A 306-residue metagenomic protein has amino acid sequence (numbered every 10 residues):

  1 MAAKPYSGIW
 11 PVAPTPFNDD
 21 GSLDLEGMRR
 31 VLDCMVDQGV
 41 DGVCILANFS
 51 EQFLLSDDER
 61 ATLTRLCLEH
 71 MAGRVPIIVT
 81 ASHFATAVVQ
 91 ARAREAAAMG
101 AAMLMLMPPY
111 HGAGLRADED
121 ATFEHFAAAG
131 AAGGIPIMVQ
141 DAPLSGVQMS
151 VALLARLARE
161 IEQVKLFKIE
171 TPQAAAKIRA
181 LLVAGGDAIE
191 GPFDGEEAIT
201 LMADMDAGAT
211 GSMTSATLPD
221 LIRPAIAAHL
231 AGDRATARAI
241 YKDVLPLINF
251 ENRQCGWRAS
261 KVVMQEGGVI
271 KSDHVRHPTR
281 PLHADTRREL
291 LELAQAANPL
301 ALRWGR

Functional and structural regions predicted by a protein language model:
A2-G146, R303-G305: Active-site beta->alpha loop and helix N-cap motifs at the rims of alpha/beta catalytic domains
W10-P14, Q38, D206-A209, T217-R306: C-terminal alpha-helical cap/extension of soluble enzyme domains
M28, R60, T64, V89 (+4 more regions): A general structural signal for well-ordered alpha-helical segments in protein cores
F53, V89, L115, V147-S150 (+3 more regions): Alpha-helix N-cap/helix-start motif
G114, K177, V262: Flexible glycine/acidic-rich beta-alpha junction loops that bind and position SAM and/or redox cofactors in anaerobic
A128-A131, P143-Q254: Catalytic alpha/beta core domains of metabolic enzymes, predominantly
